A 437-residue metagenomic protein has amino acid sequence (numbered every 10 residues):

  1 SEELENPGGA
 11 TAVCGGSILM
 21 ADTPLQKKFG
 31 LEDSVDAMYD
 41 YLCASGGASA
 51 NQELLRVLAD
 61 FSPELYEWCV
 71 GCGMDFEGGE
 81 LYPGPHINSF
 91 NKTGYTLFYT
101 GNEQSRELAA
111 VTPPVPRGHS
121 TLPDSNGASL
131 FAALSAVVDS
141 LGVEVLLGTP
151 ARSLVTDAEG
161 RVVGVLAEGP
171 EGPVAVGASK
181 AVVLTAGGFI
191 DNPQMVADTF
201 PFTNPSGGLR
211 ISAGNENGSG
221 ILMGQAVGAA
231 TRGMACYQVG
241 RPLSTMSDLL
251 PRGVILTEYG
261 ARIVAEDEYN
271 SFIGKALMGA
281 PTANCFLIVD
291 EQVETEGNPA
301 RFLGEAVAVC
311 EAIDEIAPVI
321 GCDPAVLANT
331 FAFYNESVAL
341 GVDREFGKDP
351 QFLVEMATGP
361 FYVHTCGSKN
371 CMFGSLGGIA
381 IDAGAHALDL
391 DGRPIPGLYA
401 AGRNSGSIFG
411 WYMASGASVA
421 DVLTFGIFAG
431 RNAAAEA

Functional and structural regions predicted by a protein language model:
S1-C14: Glycine-rich FAD pyrophosphate-binding loop
T11, S49-L54, G71-G84, A230-M234 (+2 more regions): A short alpha-helix-loop-beta-strand transition element characteristic of N-terminal alpha/beta dinucleotide-binding
I18-L58: Glycine-rich active-site loop/strand segments that organize a redox cofactor
C43-G47, N51-L65, G73-D75, E296-L340: N-terminal leader/propeptide and maturation segments of large enzyme subunits in energy/redox metabolism and hydrolases
L58-G172, P193-Q194, F331, V338-T358: Conserved redox-cofactor binding core of oxidoreductases
S125, G169-P242, A385, V419 (+2 more regions): Glycine-rich loop(s) and the adjacent beta-strand/alpha-helix scaffold that form part
S153, V326-I408, Y412: A glycine-rich dinucleotide-binding beta-alpha-beta segment and adjacent secondary-structure elements that constitute
N217, I221-M223, V227-V326: An anion/pyrophosphate-binding glycine-rich loop and adjacent beta-alpha core in soluble alpha-beta enzymes
